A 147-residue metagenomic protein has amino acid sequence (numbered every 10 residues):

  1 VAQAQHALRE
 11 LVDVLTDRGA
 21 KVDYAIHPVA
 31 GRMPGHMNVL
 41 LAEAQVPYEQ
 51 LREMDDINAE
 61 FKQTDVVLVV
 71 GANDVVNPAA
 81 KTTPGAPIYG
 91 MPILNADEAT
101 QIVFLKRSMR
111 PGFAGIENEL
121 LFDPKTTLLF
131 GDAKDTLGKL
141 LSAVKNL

Functional and structural regions predicted by a protein language model:
V1-L147: Structured cytosolic domains appended to multi-pass membrane proteins
